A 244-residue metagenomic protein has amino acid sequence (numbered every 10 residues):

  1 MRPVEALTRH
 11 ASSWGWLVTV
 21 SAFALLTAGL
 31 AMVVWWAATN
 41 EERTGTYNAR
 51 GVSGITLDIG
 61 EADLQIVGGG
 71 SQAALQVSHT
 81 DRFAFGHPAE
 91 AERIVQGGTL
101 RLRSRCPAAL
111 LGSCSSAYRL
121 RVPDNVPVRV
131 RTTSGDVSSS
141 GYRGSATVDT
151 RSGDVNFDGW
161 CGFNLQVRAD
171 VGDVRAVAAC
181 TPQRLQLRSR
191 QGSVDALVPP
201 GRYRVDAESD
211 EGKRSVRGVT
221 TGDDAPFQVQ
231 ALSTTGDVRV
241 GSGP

Functional and structural regions predicted by a protein language model:
M1-G15: Terminal targeting segments of Actinobacterial cell-envelope proteins
S12-W35: Hydrophobic membrane-insertion alpha-helices, especially the h-region of bacterial N-terminal signal peptides
W35-G98, A117-R121, P127, S139 (+2 more regions): Short linear S-[DN]-x-LW-Φ motif typified by the pepsin-like aspartic protease active-site region
T39-E41, G51, F85-A89, C114 (+7 more regions): Residues that act as N-cap/strand-start positions at coil-to-secondary-structure junctions
T44-T46, D63-G68, E90-A91, A117-R121 (+6 more regions): Short, T/G/N/S-enriched strand-turn elements that build extracellular solenoid repeat scaffolds
E61, D81-F83, S134, S152 (+4 more regions): Beta-strand elements of well-folded, non-transmembrane domains
R101-Q183, R188: Non-cytosolic head/periplasmic domains of membrane-anchored proteins
D158-P244: Short, surface-exposed interaction patches in beta-rich subdomains that mediate adhesion/assembly near membranes
